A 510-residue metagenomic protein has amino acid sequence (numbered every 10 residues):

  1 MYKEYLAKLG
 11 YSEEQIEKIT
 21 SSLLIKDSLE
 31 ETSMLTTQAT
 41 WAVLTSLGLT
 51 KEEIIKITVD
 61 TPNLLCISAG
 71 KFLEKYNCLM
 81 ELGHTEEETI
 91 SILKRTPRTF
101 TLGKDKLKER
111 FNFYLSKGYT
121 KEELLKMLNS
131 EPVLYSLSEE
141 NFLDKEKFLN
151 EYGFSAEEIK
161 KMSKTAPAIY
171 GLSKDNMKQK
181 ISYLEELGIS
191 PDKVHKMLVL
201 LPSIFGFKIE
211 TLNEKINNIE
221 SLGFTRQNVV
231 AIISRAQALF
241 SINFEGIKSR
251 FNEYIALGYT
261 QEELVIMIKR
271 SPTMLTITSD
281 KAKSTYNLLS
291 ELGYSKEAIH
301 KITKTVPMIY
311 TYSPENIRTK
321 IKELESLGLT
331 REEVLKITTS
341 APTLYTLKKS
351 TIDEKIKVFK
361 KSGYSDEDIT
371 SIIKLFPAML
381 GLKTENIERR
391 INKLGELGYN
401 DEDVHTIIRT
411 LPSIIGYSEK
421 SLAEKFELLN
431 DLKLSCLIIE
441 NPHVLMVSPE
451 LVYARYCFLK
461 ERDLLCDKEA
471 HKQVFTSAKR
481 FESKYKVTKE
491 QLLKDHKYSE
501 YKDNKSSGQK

Functional and structural regions predicted by a protein language model:
M1-K510: Long amphipathic alpha-helical repeat/alpha-solenoid cores
